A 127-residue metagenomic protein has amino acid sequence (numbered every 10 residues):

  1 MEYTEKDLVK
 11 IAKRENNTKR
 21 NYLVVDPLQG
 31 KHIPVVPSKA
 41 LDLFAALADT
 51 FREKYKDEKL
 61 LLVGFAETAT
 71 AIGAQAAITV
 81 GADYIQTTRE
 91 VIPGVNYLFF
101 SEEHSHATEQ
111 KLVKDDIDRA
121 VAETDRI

Functional and structural regions predicted by a protein language model:
M1-I127: PRPP-associated nucleotide enzymes
